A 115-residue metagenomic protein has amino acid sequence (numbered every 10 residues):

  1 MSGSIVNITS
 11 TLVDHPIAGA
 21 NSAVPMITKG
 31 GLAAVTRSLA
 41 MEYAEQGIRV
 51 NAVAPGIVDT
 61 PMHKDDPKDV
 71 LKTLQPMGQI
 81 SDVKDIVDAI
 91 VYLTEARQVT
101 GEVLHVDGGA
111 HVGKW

Functional and structural regions predicted by a protein language model:
M1-G31, T36-E45: Catalytic loop of short-chain dehydrogenase/reductase
N7, A52, V103-H105: Conserved beta-strand scaffold in the Rossmann-like NAD(H)/NADP(H)-binding core of dehydrogenases/reductases
D14, V50, A54-D65: Short, flexible catalytic-loop segment of classical short-chain dehydrogenase/reductase
I17-A20, H63-D65, W115: Conserved catalytic-core motifs of eukaryotic protein kinase domains, centered on the activation segment
A44, R49, T100-G101: Short, small/polar-rich loop/turn modules that mediate ligand/substrate recognition or access, typified
D66-D85: Catalytic Tyr-x(3-8)-Lys segment
D82-V106, H111: C-terminal substrate-recognition "lid" of short-chain dehydrogenase/reductases
